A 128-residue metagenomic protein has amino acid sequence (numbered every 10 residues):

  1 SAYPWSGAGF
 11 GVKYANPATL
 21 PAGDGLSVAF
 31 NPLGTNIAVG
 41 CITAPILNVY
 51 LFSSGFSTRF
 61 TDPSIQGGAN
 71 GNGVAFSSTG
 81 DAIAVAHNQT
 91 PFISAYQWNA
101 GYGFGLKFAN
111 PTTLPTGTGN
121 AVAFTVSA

Functional and structural regions predicted by a protein language model:
S1-A2, P45-V49, P91-A95: A short loop-to-beta-strand structural motif that recurs across blades of beta-propeller domains
G7-N16, S54-T61, G101-A109: Beta-strand initiation motifs
P17-P21, P63-G67, P111-T116: Surface loop/turn motifs at the tips and blade-to-blade linkers of beta-strand repeat domains
G25, G71, G119-A121: Conserved positions at the start
V28, V74, V122-F124: Hydrophobic core register within WD40 beta-propeller blades
F30-L33, S78-T79, V126-A128: Residue-level detector of Asp-centered blade-edge/turn motifs that repeat once per structural unit in beta-propeller
I42, N88: Short loop/turn segments immediately following the C-termini of beta-strands
